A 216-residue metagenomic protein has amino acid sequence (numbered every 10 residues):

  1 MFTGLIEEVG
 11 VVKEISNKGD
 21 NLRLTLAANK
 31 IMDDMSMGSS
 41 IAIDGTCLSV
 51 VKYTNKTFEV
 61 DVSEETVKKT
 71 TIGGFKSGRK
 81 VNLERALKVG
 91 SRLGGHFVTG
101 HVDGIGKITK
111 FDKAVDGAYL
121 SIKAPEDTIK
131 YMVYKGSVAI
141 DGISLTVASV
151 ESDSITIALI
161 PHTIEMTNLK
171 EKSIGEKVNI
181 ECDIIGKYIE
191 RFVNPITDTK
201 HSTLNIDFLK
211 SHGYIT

Functional and structural regions predicted by a protein language model:
M1-T216: Conserved loop->alpha-helix
